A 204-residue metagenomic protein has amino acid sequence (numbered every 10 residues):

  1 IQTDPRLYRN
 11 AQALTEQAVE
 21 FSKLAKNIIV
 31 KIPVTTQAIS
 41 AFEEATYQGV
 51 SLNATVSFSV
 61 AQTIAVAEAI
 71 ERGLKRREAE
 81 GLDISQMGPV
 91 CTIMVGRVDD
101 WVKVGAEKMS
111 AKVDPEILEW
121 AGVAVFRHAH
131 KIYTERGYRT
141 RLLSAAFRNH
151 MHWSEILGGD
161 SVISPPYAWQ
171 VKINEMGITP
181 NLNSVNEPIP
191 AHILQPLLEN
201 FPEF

Functional and structural regions predicted by a protein language model:
I1-Q2, T92: Short beta-strands and strand-loop turn motifs
Q2-F42, Y47: Active-site beta->alpha loop and helix N-cap motifs at the rims of alpha/beta catalytic domains
P5, Y167, P202: Flexible, active-site-adjacent loop/turn segments at secondary-structure boundaries
A18-E20, G137, H152, L194: Homeobox/homeodomain signature
V30-V34, K172-I178, I193-E199: Short C-terminal domain-edge/linker segments immediately following a structured domain
S51-S184: Catalytic alpha/beta core domains of metabolic enzymes, predominantly
N183-F204: C-terminal extensions of enzymes
